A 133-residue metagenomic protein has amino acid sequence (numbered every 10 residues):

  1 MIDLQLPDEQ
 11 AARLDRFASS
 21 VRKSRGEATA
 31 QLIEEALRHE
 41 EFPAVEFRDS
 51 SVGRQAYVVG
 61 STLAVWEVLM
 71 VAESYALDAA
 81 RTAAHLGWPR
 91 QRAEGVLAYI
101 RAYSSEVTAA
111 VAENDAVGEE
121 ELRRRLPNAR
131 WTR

Functional and structural regions predicted by a protein language model:
M1-L6: Short Lys/Arg-rich basic patches
D8-S24: Surface-exposed, Lys/Arg-rich phosphate-binding patches that contact polyanionic backbones
S19, E34, A98: Residue-level detection of the helix-turn-helix DNA-binding "recognition helix"
S24-V45: Short, basic amphipathic alpha-helical segments that act as recognition/interaction helices in nucleic-acid-binding
R38-V65: Short, positively charged interaction helices/loops
S61-A76: Short, amphipathic alpha-helical "recognition" segments used to contact nucleic acids or chromatin
S74-A129: Long, charge-rich, low-complexity alpha-helical segments
